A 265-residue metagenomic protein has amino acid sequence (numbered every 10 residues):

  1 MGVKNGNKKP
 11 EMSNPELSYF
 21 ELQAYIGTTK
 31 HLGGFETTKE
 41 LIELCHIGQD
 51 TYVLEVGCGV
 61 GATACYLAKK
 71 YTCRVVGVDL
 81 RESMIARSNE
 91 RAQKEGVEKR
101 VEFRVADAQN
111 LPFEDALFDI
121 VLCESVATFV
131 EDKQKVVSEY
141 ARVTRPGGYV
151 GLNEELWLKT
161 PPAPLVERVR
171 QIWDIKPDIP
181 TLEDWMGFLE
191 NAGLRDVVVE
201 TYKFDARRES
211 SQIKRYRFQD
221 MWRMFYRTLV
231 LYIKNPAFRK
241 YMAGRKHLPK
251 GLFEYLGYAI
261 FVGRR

Functional and structural regions predicted by a protein language model:
H31-Q49: Conserved alpha-helix/loop element of class I SAM-dependent methyltransferases that forms part of the SAM/SAH-binding
L54-V56, V60-N110: Class I SAM-dependent methyltransferase SAM/SAH-binding core
Q109-I120: A short acidic, Gly/Pro-enriched loop at the edge of an enzyme's catalytic core that lines a small-molecule cofactor
I120-D132: A short SAM/SAH-binding and catalytic strip from SAM-dependent methyltransferases
Q134-Y149: A short glycine-rich, Lys/Arg-flanked "PGG" loop and its adjoining helix->strand segment in the class I
E155-K176: Short, glycine-/aromatic-enriched active-site segment of Class I SAM-dependent methyltransferases
D178-A192: Short alpha-helix
V198-R265: Conserved Class I S-adenosyl-L-methionine
